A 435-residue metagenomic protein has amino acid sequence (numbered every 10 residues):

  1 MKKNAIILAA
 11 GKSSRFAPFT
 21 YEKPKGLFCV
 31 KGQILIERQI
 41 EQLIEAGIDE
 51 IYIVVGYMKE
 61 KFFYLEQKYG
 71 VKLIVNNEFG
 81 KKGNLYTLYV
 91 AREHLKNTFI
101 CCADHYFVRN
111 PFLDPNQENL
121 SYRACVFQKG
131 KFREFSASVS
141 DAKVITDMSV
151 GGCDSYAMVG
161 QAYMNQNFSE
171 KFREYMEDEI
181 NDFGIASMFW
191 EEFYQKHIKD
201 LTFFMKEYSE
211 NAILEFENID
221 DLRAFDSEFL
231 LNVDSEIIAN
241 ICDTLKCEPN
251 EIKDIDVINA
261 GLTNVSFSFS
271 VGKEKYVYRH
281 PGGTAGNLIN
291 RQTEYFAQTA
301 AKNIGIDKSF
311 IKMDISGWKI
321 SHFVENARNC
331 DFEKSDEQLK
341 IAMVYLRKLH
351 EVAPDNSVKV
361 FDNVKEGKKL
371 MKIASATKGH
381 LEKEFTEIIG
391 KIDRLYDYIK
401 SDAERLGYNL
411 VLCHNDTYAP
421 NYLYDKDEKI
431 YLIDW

Functional and structural regions predicted by a protein language model:
K2-A5, A157-N240: Conserved alpha/beta core of the MobA/IspD/sugar-nucleotide pyrophosphorylase nucleotidyltransferase superfamily
K2-K59: N-terminal glycine-rich phosphate-binding loop and ensuing alpha1 helix
F62-F135: Conserved beta-loop-beta/alpha segment of the NTase-like Rossmann-fold superfamily that binds/positions NTPs
V108-I185: Conserved core of the sugar-phosphate nucleotidyltransferase
I145, T202, K206-S309, L406 (+2 more regions): Conserved NTP-binding catalytic cores of kinases and kinase-like/nucleotidyltransferase enzymes across multiple kinase
E236-E251, P354-N415, D425-D427: An alpha-helical support segment within catalytic cores of ATP-dependent transferases
D256-N363, K369, A376-G390: ATP-binding pocket architecture of kinase catalytic cores
